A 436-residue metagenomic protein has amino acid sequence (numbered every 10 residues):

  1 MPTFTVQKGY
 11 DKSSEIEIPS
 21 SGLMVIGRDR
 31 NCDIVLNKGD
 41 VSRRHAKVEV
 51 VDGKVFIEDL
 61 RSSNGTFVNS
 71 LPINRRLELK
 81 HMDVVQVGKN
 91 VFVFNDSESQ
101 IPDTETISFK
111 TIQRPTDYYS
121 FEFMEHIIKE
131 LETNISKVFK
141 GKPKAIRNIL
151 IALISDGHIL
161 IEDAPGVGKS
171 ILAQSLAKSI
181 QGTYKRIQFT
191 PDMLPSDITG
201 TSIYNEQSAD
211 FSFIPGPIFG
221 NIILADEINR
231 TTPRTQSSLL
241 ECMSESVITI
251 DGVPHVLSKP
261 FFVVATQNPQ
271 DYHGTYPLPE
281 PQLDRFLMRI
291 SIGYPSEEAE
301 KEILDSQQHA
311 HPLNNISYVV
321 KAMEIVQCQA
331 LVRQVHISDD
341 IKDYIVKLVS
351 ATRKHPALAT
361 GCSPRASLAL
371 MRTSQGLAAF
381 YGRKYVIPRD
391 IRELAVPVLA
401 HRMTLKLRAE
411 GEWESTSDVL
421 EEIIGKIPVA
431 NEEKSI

Functional and structural regions predicted by a protein language model:
M1-P2, K89-E130: Regulatory inter-domain linker segments that are low-complexity and enriched for serine/threonine/proline
P2-T5, S14-N90: Forkhead-associated
F121-V167: Pre-Walker A (pre-P-loop) alpha-helix and adjacent loop at the N terminus of AAA/AAA+ ATPase modules, a conserved
N148-I151, Y204-L224: Conserved alpha-helical scaffold flanking the Walker A/P-loop in AAA+ ATPase domains
L153-T190: Walker A/P-loop
S179-Q207: AAA+/P-loop NTPase substrate/partner-engagement loops
N205-D210, T231, T235, M243-V335 (+1 more regions): Canonical AAA+ ATPase core
K354-I436: C-terminal engagement/docking regions of AAA+ P-loop ATPases
